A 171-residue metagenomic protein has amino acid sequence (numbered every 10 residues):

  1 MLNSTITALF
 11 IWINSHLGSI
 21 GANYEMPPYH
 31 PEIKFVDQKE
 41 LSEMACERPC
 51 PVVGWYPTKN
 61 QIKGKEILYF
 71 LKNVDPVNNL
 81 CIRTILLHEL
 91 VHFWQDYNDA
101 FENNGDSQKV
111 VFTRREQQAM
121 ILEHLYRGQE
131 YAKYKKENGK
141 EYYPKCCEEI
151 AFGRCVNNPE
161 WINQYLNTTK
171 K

Functional and structural regions predicted by a protein language model:
L2-Y29: Zn2+-dependent metallopeptidase catalytic core
T5, L9, N78, I82 (+6 more regions): Stable alpha-helical elements in mature extracytoplasmic
L9-W12, H16, E89, W161-Y165: Charge-rich, solvent-exposed alpha-helical interaction surfaces
Y29-S42, V110-T113: Acidic helix-start/capping segments at beta-turn-to-alpha-helix junctions
M44-L80, L90-Y97: Active-site scaffold of zinc-dependent metalloenzymes
N79-L80, T84, D96-A132: Post-HEXXH active-site segment of zinc metalloproteases
R127-K171: Long, well-structured alpha-helical subdomains associated with metal-dependent extracellular/ecto-lumenal hydrolases
